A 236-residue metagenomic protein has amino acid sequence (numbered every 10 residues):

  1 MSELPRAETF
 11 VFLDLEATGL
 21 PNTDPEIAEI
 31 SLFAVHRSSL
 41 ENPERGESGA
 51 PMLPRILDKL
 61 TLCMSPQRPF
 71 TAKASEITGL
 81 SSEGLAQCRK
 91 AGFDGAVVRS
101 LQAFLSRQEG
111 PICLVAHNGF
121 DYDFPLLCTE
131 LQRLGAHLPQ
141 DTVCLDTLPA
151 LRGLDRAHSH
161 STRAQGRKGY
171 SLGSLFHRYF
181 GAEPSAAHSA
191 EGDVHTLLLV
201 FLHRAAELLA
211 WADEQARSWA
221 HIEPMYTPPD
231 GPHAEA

Functional and structural regions predicted by a protein language model:
M1-L4, E191, H195-A236: Acidic two-metal-ion nuclease catalytic site recognized across multiple nuclease folds, prominently DnaQ/RNase D-T
M1-Q132, P139-Q140, R156, T162-A182 (+1 more regions): Conserved non-catalytic scaffold segment of RNase H-like nuclease domains
H137-G153: Conserved beta-strand -> loop -> alpha-helix junction used to position metal-binding or nucleic-acid-contacting
L138, E183, L208-W211: Short, structured loop/turn "capping" segments at alpha-beta junctions
P149-R152, H177, L199-L202: Generic alpha-helical structural context detector
R152-D155, E191-G192: Conserved acidic
